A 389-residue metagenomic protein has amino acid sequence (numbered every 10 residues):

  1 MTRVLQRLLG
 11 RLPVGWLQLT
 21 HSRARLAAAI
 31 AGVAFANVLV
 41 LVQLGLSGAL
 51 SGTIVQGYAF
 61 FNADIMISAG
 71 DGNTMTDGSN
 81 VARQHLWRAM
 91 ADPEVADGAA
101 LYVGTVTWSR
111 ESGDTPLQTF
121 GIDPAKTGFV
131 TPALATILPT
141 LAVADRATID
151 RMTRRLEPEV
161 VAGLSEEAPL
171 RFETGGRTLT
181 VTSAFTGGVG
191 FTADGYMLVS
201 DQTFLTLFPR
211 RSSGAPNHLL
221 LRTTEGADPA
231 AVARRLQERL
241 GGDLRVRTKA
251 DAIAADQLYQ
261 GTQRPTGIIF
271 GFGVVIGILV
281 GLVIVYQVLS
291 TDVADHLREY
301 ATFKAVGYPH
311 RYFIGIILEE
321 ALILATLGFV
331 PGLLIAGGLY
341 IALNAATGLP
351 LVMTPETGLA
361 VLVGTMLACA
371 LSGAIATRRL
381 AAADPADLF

Functional and structural regions predicted by a protein language model:
M1-V40, S51, L318: N-terminal Sec/SRP start-transfer signal
V38-Q118, L138, A231-E238, R245: Hydrophobic, regular-secondary-structure patches
L117-V160: Short beta-strand boundary microenvironments
F129-T131, T153-R247: Basic-flanked hydrophobic alpha-helices used for secretion and membrane insertion
R235-V283, T291-D295, F303, R311 (+1 more regions): Peri-transmembrane interface segments
G277, S290, R298-L343, A360 (+1 more regions): Transmembrane alpha-helical interface segments in multi-pass membrane proteins
G337-A360, D387-L388: Short juxtamembrane loops and helix-capping segments at transmembrane helix boundaries of multi-pass membrane proteins
T357-F389: C-terminal membrane-exit region of the final transmembrane helix in multipass inner-membrane proteins
